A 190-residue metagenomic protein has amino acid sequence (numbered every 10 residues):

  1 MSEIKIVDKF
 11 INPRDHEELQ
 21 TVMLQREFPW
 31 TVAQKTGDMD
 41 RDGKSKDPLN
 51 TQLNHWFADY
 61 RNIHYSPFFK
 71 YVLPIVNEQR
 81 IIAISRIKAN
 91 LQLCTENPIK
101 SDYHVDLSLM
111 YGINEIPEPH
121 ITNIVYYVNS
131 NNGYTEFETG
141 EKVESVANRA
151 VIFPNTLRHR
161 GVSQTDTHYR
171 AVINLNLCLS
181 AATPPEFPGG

Functional and structural regions predicted by a protein language model:
M1-I82: Non-heme Fe(II)/2-oxoglutarate
M1-S2, P188-G190: Fe(II)/2-oxoglutarate
I81-S101: A short glycine-rich, His/Asp/Glu-containing loop-to-beta-strand
P98-Y103, L109-G112, P119-T122, Y127-V146 (+1 more regions): A short beta-strand-loop-beta hairpin characteristic of the jelly-roll/cupin
Y103, R158-D166: Short beta-strand His + acidic residue motifs that chelate non-heme Fe in jelly-roll/DSBH and cupin folds
N123-Y126, T167-T183: A short hydrophobic beta-strand segment most commonly corresponding to one strand of the jelly-roll/cupin
V143-H159: Conserved metal-binding segment of the jelly-roll/cupin
